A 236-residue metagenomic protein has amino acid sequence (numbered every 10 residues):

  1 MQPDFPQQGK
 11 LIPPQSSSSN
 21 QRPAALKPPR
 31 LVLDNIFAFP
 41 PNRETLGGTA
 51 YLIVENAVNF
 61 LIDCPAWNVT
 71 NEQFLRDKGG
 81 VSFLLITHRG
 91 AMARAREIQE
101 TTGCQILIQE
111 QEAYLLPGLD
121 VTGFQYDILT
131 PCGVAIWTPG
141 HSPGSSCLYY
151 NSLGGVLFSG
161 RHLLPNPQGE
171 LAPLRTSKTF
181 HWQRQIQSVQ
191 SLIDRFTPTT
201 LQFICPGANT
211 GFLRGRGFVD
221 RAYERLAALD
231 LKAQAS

Functional and structural regions predicted by a protein language model:
Q2-Q21, P28, N59-L61, V134-W137 (+1 more regions): Metallo-beta-lactamase
P23-E72, L148-H162: Conserved beta-strand hairpin/beta-sheet module of binuclear metal-dependent hydrolase folds, prominently
F37-N42, F60-P65, S82-I86, V134-T138 (+1 more regions): Short, flexible loop segments at the rims of nucleotide/cofactor-binding pockets, characterized by
A38, I86, I108, T122-G123 (+3 more regions): Structural signal for conserved beta-strand scaffold positions within catalytic alpha/beta enzyme cores
A50, N71-L75, P167-A172: A short, polar/proline- and glycine-enriched secondary-structure boundary/capping micro-motif
A66-C132, R221-D230: Active-site HxH/HxHxD metal-binding segment of metal-dependent hydrolases
